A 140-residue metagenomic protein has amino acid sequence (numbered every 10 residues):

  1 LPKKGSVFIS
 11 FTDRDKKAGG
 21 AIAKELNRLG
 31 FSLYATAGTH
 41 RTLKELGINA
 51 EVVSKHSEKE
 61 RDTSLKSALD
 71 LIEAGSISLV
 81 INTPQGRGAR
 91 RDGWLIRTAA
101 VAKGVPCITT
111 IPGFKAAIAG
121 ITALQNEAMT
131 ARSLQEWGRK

Functional and structural regions predicted by a protein language model:
L1-P106, F114-I118, N126-K140: ATP-dependent carboxylate/acyl-activation modules
T110: Extended, alpha-helix-rich binding/interface surfaces that flank or overlap catalytic cores and mediate recognition
